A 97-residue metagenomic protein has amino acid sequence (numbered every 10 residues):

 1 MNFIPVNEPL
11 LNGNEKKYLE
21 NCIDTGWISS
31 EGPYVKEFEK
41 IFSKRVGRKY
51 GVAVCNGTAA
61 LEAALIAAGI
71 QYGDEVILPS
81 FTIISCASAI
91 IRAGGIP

Functional and structural regions predicted by a protein language model:
M1-I28: N-terminal "arm"/small-domain region of PLP-dependent enzymes with the aminotransferase-like
E31-E75, C86-A93: Phosphate-binding glycine-rich loop
I96-P97: Short beta-strand->loop structural element characteristic of the AMP-binding/adenylate-forming
